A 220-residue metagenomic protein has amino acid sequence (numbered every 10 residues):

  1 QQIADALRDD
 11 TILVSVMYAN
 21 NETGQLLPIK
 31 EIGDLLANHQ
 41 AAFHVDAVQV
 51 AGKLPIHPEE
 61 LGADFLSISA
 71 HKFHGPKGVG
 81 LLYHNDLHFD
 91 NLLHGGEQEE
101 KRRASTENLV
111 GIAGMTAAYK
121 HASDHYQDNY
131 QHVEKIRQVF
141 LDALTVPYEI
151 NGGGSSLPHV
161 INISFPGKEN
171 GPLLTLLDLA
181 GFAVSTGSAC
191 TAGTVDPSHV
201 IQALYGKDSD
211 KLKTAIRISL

Functional and structural regions predicted by a protein language model:
Q1-L220: Pyridoxal 5′-phosphate
